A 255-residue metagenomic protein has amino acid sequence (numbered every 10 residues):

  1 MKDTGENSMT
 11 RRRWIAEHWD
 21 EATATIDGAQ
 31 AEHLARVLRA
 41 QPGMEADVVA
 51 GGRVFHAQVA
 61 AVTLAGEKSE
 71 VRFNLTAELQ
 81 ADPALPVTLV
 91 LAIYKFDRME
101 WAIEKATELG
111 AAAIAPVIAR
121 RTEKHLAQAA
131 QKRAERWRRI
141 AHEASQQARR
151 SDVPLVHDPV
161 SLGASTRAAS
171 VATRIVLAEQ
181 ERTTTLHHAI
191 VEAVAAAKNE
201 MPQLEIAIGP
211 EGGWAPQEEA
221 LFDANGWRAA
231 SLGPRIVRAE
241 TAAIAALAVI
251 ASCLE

Functional and structural regions predicted by a protein language model:
M1-L79: N-terminal positively charged helical leader segments and presequences
D20-A22, P42-M44, R53-F55, E67-S69 (+5 more regions): A generic structural signal for short beta-strands and their flanking turns/coil linkers
L34, M99-A102, E218: Hydrophobic side chains in well-ordered alpha-helices
A46, V153-H157, A229: Generic structural signal for residues in well-ordered beta-strands
L79-E179: RNA substrate-binding interface of SAM-dependent RNA methyltransferases
R174-L221, W227-S231: Active-site/ligand-binding-proximal alpha/beta "capping" segment
P216-E255: Structured adenosyl-cofactor binding patch, chiefly the S-adenosyl-L-methionine
